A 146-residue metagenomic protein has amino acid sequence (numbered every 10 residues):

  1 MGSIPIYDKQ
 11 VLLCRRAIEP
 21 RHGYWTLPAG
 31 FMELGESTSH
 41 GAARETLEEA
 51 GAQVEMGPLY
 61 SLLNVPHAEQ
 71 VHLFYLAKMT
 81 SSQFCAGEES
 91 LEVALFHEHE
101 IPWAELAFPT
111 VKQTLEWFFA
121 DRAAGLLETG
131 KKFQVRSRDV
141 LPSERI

Functional and structural regions predicted by a protein language model:
M1-L12: Conserved N-terminal beta-strand and adjoining loop/helix that marks the start of the Nudix/MutT-like hydrolase domain
L12-L13, T26, F74, A94: Conserved beta-strand segments that form the floor/walls of ligand-binding pockets within enzyme and binding domains
R15, L27-A29, L34: Thr-Gly-centered strand-to-loop micro-motif
A17-E19, N64-V65: Short polar/acidic secondary-structure junctions
E19-W25, E69: A conserved beta-turn-beta hairpin within the catalytic core of GNAT-like acetyltransferases that forms part
M32-E55, L59-W117, D121, L126-L127 (+1 more regions): Unchanged
K131-S137: Short, highly charged C-terminal tails/helix-capping segments
